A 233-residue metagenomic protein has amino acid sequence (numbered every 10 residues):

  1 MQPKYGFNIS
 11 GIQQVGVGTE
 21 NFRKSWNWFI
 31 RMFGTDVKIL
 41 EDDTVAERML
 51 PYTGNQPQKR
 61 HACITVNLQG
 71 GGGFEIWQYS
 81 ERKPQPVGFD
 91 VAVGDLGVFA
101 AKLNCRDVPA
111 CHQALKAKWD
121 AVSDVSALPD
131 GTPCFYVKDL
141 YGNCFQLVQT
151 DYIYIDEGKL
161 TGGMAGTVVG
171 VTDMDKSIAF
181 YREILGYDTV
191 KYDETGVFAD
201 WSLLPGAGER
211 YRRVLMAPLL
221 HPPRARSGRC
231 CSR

Functional and structural regions predicted by a protein language model:
M1-N8, Q14-V17, K38-T44, N55-P57 (+5 more regions): Vicinal oxygen chelate
V17-R23: Short polar catalytic/cofactor-binding loops
K24, V66: Active-site-proximal cofactor/substrate-binding loop regions of enzyme domains
S25-I30, L115, G142, S177-R182: Conserved active-site tyrosine of GNAT-family acetyltransferases
R31, R60-C63, D175, A179-K191 (+3 more regions): Long compositionally biased, domain-poor regions of proteins
N55-Q56, C63, F74, P84-F89 (+2 more regions): Post-signal peptide N-terminal segment of secreted/secretory-pathway proteins
G97, A165-M174: Short, solvent-exposed cationic patches
